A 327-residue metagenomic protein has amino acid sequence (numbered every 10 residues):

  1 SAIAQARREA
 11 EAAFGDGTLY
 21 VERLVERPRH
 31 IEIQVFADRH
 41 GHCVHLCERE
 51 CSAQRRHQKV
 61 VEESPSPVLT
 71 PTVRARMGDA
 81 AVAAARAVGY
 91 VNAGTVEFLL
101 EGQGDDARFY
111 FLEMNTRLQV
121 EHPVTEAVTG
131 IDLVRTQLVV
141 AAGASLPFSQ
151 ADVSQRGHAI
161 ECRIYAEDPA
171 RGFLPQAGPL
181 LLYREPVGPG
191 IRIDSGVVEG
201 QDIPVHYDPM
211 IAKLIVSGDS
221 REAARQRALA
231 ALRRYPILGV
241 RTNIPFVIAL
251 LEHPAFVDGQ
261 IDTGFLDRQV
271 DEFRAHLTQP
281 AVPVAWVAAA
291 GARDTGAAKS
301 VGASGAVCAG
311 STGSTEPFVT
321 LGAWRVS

Functional and structural regions predicted by a protein language model:
I3-A6, I31-I33, V96-F98, V124 (+1 more regions): Short beta-alpha junctions and helix-cap segments that line functional grooves
I3-F14, T18, R23, E63-Q103: A long amphipathic alpha-helix within ATP-dependent nucleotide-binding catalytic cores
Y20-A37, G89-Q119: Conserved metal-phosphate-binding beta-hairpin within the catalytic cores of diverse ATP-dependent phosphoryl-transfer
I31-I33, G41, V96, F109-L112 (+4 more regions): Change "...and in nucleic-acid phosphodiester-cleaving endonucleases..." to "...and in nucleic-acid processing enzymes
V35-A37, E48, L100, T116 (+2 more regions): Flexible glycine-/small-residue-rich
A37-A80, L118-L133: ATP-dependent carboxylate/phosphate-activation module, predominantly the ATP-grasp catalytic core and closely related
G41-C43, R49-S52, L99, G104 (+1 more regions): Short glycine-enriched loops at secondary-structure junctions
A81, G102-G104, P123-S327: Catalytic cores of soluble metabolic enzymes centered on carboxylation/carboxyl-transfer
